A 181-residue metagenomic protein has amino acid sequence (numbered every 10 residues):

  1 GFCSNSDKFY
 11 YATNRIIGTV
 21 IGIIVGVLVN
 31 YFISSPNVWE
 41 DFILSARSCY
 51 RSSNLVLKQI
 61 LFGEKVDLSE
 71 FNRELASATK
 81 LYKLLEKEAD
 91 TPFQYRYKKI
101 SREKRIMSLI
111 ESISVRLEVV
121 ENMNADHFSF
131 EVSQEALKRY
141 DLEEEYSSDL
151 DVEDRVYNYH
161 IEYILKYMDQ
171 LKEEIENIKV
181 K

Functional and structural regions predicted by a protein language model:
G1-Y31: Pore- and pathway-forming membrane helices of multi-pass small-molecule/ion transporters and channels
D7, V29-I33, L81-L84, E88: C-terminal ends of transmembrane alpha-helices and the immediately adjacent extracellular/lumenal or cytosolic loop
G22, A78, I113-R116: Conserved short aromatic-hydrophobic micro-motifs
I33-D41: Membrane-interfacial segments
D41-I100, V119-K181: Long, hydrophobic alpha-helical segments that serve as membrane-spanning/inserting helices
K98-S108: All-alpha amphipathic helical-bundle segments outside canonical DNA-binding/catalytic cores that form hydrophobic
I106-E121: Alpha-helical scaffolding flanking metal-ion-dependent phosphate/phosphodiester catalytic sites
